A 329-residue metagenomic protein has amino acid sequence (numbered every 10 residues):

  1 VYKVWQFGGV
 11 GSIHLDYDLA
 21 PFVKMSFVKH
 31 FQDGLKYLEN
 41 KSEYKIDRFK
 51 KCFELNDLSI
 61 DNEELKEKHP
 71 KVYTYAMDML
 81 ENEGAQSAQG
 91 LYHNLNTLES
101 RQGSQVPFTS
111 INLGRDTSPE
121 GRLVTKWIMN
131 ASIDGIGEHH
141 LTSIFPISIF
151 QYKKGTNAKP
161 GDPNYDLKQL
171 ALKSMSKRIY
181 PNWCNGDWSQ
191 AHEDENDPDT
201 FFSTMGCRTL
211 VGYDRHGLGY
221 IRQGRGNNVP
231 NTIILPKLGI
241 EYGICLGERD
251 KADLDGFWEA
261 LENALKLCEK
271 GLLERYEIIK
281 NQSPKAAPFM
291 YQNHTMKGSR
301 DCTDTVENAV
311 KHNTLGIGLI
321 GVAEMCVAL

Functional and structural regions predicted by a protein language model:
V1-H312: Conserved catalytic cores of very large enzyme subunits
L315-A328: Contiguous, well-ordered alpha-helical segments that form the cores/surfaces of helical PPI scaffolds
